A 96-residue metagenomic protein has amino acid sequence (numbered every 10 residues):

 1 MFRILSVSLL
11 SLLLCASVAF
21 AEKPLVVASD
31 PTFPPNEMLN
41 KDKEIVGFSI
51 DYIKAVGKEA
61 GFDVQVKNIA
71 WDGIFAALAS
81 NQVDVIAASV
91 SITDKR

Functional and structural regions predicted by a protein language model:
M1-L5: Positively charged n-region of N-terminal signal peptides that target proteins for export
S6-A16: Bacterial N-terminal signal peptides
S17-A21: Sec/Tat signal peptide C-region and signal peptidase I cleavage site
K23-V46: Short glycine-rich His-centered loop
M38-G61: Short, polar/charged alpha-helical segment
K54, K58, D63-R96: Acidic, polar ligand-binding/catalytic clefts
